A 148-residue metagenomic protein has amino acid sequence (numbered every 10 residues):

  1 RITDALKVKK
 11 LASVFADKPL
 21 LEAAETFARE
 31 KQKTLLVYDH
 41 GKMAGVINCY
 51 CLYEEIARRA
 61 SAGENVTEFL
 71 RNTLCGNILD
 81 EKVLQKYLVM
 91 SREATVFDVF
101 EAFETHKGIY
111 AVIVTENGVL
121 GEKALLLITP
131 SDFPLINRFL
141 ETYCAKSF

Functional and structural regions predicted by a protein language model:
R1-K10, N48-Y110, L127-F148: Tandem CBS (Bateman) regulatory domains
L6, K10-K18, A28-R29, L35-V37: Extreme N-terminal leader/targeting regions
D17-E25, F100: Short amphipathic alpha-helical segments
E22-E68: Acidic (E/D-rich), amphipathic helical modules within compact regulatory domains
R29-Q32, H106-V112: Short, small/polar residue-rich loop motifs at catalytic or cofactor-binding pockets
L35, A111-V114, L125: Generic short beta-strand
Y38, T115-V119: Core beta-strand residues in small-molecule sensory/regulatory alpha/beta domains
M43-A44, L120-A124: Short glycine/threonine-rich beta-strand-turn micro-motifs
